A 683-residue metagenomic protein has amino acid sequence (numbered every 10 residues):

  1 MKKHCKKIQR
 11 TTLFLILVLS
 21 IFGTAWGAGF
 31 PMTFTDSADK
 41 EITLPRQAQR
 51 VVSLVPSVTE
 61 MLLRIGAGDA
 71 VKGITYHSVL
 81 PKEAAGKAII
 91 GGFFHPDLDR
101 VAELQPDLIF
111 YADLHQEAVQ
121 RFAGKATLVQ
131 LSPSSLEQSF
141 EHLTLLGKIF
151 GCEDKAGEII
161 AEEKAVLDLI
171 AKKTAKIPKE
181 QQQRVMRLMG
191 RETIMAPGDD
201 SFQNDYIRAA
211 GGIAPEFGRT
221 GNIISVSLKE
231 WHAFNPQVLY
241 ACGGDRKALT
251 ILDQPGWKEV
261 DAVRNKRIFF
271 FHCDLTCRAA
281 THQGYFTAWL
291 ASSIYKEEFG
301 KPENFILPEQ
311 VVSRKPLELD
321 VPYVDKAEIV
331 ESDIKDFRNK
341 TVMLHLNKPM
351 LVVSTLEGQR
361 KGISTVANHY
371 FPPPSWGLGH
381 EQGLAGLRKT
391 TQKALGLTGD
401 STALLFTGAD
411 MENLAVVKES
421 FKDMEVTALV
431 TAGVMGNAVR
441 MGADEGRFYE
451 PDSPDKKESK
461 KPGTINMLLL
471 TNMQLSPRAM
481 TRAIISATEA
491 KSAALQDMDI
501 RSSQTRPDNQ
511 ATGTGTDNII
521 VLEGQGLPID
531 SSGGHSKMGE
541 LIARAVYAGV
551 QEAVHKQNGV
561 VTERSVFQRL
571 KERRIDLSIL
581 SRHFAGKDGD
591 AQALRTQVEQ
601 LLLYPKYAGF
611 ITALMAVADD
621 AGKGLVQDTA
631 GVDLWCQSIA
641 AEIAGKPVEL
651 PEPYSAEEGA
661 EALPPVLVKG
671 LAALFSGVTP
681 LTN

Functional and structural regions predicted by a protein language model:
K2-L13: Bacterial N-terminal signal peptides that target proteins for export
T12-T24: Bacterial N-terminal signal peptides
A25-R50, F299-E309: N-terminal hydrophobic or amphipathic helices and topogenic motifs
S37-D39, I90-D99, R219-K229: Short helix-initiation/N-cap motifs at beta->coil->alpha
E41, E117-E192, E216, R267-E318: Extracytoplasmic substrate-binding proteins
Q49-L104, L108-L114, A118, P215: A short, structured surface patch at a secondary-structure boundary
T75, D200-I223, A241, F269-F270: His/Asp/Glu-enriched short active-site or ligand-binding loop at hydrolase and phosphoryl-transfer sites
I306-N683: Alpha/propeptide regions of enzymes that mature by internal proteolysis
